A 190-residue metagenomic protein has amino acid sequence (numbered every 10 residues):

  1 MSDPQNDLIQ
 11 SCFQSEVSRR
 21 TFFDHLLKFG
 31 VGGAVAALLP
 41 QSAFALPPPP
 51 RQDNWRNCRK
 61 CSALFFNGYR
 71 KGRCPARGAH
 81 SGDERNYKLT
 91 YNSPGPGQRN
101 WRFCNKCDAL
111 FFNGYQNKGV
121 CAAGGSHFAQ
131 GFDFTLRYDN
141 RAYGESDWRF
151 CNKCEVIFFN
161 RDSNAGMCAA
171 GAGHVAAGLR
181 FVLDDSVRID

Functional and structural regions predicted by a protein language model:
M1-T21: N-terminal secretory signal peptides
E16, A37-A63: C-terminal segment of N-terminal export signals and the immediately downstream linker at the start of the mature
S18-V31: N-terminal export leaders
W55, K71, W101, K118 (+2 more regions): Residues immediately within or flanking Cys/His clusters that coordinate Zn2+ in small zinc-binding modules
C58, C74, C104, C121 (+2 more regions): Short cysteine-rich clusters marking metal-coordination/redox-active sites
C61, R77, C107, G124 (+2 more regions): Short Cys/His-rich metal-coordination motifs, predominantly Zn2+-binding knuckles/fingers
F65, G78-S81, F111, G125 (+1 more regions): Cys/His-rich microdomains that often coordinate metals
G68-K71, D83-R85, G114-N117, G131-F132 (+2 more regions): Short Cys/His-rich "knuckle" micro-motifs
